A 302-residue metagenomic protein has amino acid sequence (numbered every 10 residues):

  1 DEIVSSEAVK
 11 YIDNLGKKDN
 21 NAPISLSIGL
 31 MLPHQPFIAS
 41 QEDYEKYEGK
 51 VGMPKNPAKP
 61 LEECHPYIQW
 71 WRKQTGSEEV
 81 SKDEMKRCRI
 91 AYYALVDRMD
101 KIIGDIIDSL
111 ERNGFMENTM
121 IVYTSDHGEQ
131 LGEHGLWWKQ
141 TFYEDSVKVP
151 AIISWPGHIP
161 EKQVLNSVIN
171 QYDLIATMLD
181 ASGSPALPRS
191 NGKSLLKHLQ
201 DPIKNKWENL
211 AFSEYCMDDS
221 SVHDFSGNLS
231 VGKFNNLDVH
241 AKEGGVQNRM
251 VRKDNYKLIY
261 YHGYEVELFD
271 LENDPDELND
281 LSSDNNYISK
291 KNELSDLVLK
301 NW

Functional and structural regions predicted by a protein language model:
D1, S5-S6, D19, I24 (+4 more regions): Polar, surface-exposed loop/tail segments that function as active-site lids or cofactor/substrate-recognition elements
E2-V168, A181-R189, Y260, E265 (+2 more regions): Active-site-proximal cap/lid insertion segments
A58, D296-L299: Loop/helix patches that line or flank the sugar-binding groove of alpha-linked glycan CAZymes
G135, L199, S282: Short, flexible helix/strand-to-coil boundary loops that buttress conserved ligand/catalytic motifs in alpha/beta
E144-V147, S213-S283: C-terminal, low-complexity/hydrophilic appendages and adjacent surface loops of extracellular/periplasmic anionic
P150, V298-W302: A short, conserved beta-to-alpha structural element at the edge of catalytic cores that scaffolds binding
